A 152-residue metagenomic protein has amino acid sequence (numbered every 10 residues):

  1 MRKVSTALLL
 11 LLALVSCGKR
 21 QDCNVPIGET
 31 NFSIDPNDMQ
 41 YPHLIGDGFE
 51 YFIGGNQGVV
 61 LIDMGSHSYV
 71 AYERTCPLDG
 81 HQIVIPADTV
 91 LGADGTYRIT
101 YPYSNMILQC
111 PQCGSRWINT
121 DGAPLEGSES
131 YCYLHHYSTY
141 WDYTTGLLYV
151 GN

Functional and structural regions predicted by a protein language model:
R2-L9: Sec-dependent signal peptide recognition, specifically the positively charged N-region followed immediately by
A13-S16: C-terminal motif of bacterial Sec signal peptides marking the signal peptidase cleavage site
G18-Y103, I118, H135-N152: N-terminal pre-ligand scaffold of iron-sulfur
N105-C113: Cysteine-rich micro-motifs
D121-T139: Low-complexity, intrinsically disordered Gly/Pro/Thr-rich segments
